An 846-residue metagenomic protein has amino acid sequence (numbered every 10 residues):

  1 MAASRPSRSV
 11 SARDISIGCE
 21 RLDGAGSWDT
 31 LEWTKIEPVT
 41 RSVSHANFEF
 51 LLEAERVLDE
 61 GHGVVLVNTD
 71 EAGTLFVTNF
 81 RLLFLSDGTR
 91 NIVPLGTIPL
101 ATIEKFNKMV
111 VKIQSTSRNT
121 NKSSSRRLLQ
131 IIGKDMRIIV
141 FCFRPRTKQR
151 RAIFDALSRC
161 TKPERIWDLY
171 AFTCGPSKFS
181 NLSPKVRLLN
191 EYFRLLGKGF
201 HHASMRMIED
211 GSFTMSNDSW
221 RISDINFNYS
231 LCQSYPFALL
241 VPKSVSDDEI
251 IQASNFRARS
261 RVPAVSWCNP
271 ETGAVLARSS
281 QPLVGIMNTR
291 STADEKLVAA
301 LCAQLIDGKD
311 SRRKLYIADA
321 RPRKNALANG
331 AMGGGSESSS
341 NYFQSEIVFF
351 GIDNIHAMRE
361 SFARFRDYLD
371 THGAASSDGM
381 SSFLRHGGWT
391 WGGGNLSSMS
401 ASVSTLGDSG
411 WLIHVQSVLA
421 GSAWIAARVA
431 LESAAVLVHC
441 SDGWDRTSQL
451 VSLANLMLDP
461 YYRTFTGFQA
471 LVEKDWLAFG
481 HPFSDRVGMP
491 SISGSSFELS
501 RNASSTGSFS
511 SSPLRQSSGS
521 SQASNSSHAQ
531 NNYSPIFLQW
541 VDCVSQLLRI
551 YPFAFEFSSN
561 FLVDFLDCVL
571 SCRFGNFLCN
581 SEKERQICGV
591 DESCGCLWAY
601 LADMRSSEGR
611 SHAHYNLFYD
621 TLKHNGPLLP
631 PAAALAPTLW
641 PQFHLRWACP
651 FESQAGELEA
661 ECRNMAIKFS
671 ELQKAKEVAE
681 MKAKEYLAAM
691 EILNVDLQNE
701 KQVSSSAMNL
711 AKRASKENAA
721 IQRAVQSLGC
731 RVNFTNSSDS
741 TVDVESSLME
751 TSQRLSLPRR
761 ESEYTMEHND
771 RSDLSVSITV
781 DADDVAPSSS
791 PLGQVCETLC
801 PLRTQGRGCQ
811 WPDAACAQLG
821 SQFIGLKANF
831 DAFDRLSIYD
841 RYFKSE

Functional and structural regions predicted by a protein language model:
A2-R5, N68, G96, K112-L129 (+4 more regions): Conserved N-terminal structural segment that caps and organizes enzyme catalytic cores in eukaryotes
A2-V77: Anionic N-terminal interaction surfaces
R8, R13-I15, T34, I92 (+2 more regions): Residue-level marker of intrinsically disordered, low-complexity segments enriched for small/polar residues
E49-L128, I132-K134, I138-R144: Phosphoinositide-binding peripheral membrane targeting modules
A72, R312, S433-A435: Short secondary-structure junction motifs
L75-F76, I132, C268-P270, A430: Well-ordered beta-strand positions
A277, V429, A434-L456, V544: A phosphate-binding catalytic loop at a beta-strand-loop-alpha-helix junction that coordinates phosphoryl groups
D459: Conserved hydrolase catalytic core segment
